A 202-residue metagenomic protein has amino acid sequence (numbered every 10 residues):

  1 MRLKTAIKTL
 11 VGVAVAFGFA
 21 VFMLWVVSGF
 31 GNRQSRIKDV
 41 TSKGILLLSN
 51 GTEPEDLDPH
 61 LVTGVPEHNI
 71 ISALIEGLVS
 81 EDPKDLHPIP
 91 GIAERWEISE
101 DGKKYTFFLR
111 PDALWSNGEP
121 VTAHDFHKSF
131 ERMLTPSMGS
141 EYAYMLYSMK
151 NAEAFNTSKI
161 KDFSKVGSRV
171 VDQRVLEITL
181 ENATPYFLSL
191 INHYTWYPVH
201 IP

Functional and structural regions predicted by a protein language model:
R2-A16: N-terminal Sec-pathway targeting helices
A16-S28: Hydrophobic alpha-helical membrane-insertion segments, chiefly the h-region of N-terminal signal peptides
S28-I45: Ser/Thr/Pro/Gly-rich low-complexity linker/stalk segments immediately outside membranes or between
T41-I45, T52, A73-I75, P83 (+5 more regions): Extracytoplasmic
S49-E100, E131: N-terminal lobe/hinge region of extracytoplasmic solute-binding protein
T52-H68, I92, E119, T135 (+2 more regions): A structural "hinge/loop" feature
E94-M145, E177: Aromatic- and charge-enriched surface segment that lines or borders ligand/interaction sites
H127, L134, M138-P202: Surface-exposed binding/hinge segments that line and control ligand-binding clefts or catalytic entry sites
